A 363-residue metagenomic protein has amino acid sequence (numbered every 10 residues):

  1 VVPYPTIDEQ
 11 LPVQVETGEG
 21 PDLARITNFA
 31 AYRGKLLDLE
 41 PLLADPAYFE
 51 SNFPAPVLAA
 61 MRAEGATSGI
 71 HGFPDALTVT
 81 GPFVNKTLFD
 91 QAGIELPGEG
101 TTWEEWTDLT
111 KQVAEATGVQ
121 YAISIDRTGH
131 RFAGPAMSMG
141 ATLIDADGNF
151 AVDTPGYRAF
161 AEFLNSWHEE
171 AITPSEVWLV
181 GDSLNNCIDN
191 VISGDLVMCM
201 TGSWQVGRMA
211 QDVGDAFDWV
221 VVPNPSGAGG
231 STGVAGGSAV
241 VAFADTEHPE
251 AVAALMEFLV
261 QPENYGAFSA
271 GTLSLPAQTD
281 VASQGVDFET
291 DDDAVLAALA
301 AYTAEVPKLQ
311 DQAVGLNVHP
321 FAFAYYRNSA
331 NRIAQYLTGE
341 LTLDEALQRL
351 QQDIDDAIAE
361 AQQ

Functional and structural regions predicted by a protein language model:
V1-A30: Early extracytoplasmic/lumenal segment of secretory-pathway proteins
P5-E9, A141-P225, A346: Extracytoplasmic ligand-binding clamshell segments of periplasmic binding protein
N28-V79, V220-V222: Hinge/lid segment of periplasmic solute-binding proteins
E40-P56, G98-T101, Y121-A122, A141-E162 (+6 more regions): Short, solvent-exposed loop/beta-turn-alpha elements that line the ligand-binding surface or hinge of extracytoplasmic
E64-R131, A141-L179, A244-E250, N264 (+2 more regions): Helix-loop-helix "hinge/cap" segment bordering the ligand-binding cleft or interdomain interface
S68, A92, E169-T173, Q211-L275: Extracytoplasmic/periplasmic substrate-recognition and gating elements
D90, T290, P307-Q363: Conserved C-terminal helix/tail region of periplasmic/extracytoplasmic solute-binding proteins
W204-G207, A242-F323: Mature extracytoplasmic/periplasmic domains
